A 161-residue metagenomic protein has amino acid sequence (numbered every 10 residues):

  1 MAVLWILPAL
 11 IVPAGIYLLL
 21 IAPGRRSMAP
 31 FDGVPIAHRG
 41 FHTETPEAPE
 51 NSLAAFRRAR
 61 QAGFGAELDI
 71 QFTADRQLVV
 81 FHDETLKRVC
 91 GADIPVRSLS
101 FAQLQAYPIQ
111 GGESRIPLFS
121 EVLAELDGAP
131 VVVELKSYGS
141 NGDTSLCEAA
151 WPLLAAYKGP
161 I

Functional and structural regions predicted by a protein language model:
M1-I161: Phosphate-group recognition and catalysis centered on beta-loop-alpha active-site segments
